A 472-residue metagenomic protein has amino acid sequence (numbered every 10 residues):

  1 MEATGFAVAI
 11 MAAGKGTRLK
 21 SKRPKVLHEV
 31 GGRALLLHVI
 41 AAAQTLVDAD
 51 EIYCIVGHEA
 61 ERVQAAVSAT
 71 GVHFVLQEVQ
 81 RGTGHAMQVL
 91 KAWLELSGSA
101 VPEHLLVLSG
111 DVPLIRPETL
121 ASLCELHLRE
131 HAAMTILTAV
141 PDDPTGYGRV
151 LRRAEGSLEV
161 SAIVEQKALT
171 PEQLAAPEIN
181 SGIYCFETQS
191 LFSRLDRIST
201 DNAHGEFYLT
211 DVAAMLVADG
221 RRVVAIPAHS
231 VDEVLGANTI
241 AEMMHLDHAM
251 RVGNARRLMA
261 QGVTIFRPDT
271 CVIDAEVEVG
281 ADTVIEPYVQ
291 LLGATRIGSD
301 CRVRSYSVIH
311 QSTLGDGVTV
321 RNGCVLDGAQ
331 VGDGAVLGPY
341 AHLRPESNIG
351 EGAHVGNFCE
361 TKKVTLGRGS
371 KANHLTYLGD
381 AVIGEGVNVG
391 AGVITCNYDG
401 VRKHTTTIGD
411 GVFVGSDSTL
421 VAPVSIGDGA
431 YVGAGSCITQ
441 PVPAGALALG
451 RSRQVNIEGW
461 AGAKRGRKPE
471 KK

Functional and structural regions predicted by a protein language model:
M1-A7, E29, R33-E125, R129 (+1 more regions): Conserved N-terminal catalytic core of the sugar/cofactor nucleotidyltransferase
M1-S21: N-terminal nucleotide-binding beta1-loop-alpha1 segment
E2-T4, P177-G280: Conserved alpha/beta core of the MobA/IspD/sugar-nucleotide pyrophosphorylase nucleotidyltransferase superfamily
K22-H28: Short alpha-helical oligomerization interface
R23, V67-G71, V442: Short, structured coil segments at secondary-structure junctions
E61, I115-A203, T210: Conserved core of the sugar-phosphate nucleotidyltransferase
I273, V277-S347: Acidic, glycine-rich loop-and-beta core segments that form the ion-binding/anion-interacting portion of active sites
R321-K472: Glycine-rich hexapeptide-repeat left-handed beta-helix
